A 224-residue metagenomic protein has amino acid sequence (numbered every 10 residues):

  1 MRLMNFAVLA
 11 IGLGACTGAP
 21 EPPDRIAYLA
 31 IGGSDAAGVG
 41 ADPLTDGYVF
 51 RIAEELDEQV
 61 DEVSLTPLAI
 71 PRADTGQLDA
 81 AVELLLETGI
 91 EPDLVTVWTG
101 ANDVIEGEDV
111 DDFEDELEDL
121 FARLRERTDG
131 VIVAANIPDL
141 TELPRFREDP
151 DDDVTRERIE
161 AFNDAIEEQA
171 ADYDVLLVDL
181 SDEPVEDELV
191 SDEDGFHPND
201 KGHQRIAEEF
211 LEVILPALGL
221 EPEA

Functional and structural regions predicted by a protein language model:
M1-L9: Sec-dependent signal peptide recognition, specifically the positively charged N-region followed immediately by
L13-A15: C-terminal motif of bacterial Sec signal peptides marking the signal peptidase cleavage site
T17-P71, L84-T88: Serine-esterase "nucleophile elbow" of acetyl-processing enzymes
A69-A73, T99-G100: Cell-envelope and extracellular/periplasmic
A81-E223: Alpha-helical cap/lid subdomain in secreted, periplasmic, or secretory-pathway luminal O-acyl-processing enzymes
